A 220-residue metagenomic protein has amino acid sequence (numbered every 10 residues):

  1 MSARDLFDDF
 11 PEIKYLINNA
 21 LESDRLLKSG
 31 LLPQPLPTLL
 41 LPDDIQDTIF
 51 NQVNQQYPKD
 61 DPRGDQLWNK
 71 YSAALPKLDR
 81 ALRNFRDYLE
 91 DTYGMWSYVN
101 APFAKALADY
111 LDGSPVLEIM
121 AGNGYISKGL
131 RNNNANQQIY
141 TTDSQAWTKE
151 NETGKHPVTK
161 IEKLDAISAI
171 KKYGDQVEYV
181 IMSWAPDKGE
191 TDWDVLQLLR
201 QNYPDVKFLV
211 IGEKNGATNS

Functional and structural regions predicted by a protein language model:
M1-V99: N-terminal accessory regions of S-adenosyl-L-methionine
M95-D112: A short, well-structured juxtamembrane/interface segment
G113-G122: Conserved class I S-adenosyl-L-methionine
P115, N136-Q138, K207: Residues at the starts of beta-strands that form the adenosine-phosphate
N123-A135: Conserved SAM-binding loop of SAM-dependent methyltransferases across substrates and taxa, primarily the Class I
T142-Y179: S-adenosyl-L-methionine
V177-D192: A short SAM/SAH-binding and catalytic strip from SAM-dependent methyltransferases
G189-S220: C-terminal substrate-binding/active-site "lid" region of AdoMet-derived donor-dependent transferases
